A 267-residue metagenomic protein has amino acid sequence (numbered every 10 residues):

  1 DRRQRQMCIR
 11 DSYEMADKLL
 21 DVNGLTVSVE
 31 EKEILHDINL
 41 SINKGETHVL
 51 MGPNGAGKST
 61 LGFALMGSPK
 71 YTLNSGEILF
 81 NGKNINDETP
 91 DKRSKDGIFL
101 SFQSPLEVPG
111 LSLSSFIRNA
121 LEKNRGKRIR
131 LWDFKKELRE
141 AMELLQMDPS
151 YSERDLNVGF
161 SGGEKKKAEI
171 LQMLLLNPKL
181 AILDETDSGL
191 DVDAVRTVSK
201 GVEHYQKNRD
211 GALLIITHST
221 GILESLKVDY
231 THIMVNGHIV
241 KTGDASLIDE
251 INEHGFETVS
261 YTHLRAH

Functional and structural regions predicted by a protein language model:
D1-D11, H263-A266: Single conserved hydrophobic/aromatic residue that forms the stacking wall/gate of nucleotide- or nucleobase-binding
M7, L61, E169-I170: Hydrophobic anchor residue at the start of the ABC signature
L20, L35-D37: Conserved structural motif at the start of ABC-family nucleotide-binding domains
M51-P53: The feature captures the beta-strand-to-loop junction immediately N-terminal to the Walker
E77-R93, N157: ABC ATPase NBD Q-loop/coupling interface
L106-K179: ABC-family P-loop ATPase nucleotide-binding domains
E185-T186, D193: Walker B catalytic motif
Y230, M234, H238-S260: Conserved beta-strand-loop-alpha-helix hinge in the C-terminal portion of ABC ATPase nucleotide-binding domains
